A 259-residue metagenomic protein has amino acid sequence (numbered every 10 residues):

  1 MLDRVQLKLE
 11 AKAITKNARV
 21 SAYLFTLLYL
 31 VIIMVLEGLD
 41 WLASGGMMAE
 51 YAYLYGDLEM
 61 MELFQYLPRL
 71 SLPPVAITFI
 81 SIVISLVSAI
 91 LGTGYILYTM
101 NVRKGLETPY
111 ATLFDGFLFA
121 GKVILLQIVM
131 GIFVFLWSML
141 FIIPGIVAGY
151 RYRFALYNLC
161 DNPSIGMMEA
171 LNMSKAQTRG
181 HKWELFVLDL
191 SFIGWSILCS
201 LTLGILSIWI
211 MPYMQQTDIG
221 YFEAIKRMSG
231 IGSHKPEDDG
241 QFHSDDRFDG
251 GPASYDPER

Functional and structural regions predicted by a protein language model:
M1-R259: Hydrophobic alpha-helical membrane segments
